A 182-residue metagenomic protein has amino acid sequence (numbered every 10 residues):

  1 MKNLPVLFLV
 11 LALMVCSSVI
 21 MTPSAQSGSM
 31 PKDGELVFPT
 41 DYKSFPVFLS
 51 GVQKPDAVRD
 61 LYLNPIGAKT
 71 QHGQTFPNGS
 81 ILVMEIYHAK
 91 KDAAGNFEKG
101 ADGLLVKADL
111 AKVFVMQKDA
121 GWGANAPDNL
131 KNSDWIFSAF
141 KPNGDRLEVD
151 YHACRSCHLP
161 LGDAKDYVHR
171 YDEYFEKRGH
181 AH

Functional and structural regions predicted by a protein language model:
M1-L9: Bacterial N-terminal signal peptides that target proteins for export
F8-S18: Bacterial N-terminal signal peptides
V19-I20, C157: General secretory precursor processing signal
I20-Q26: Sec/Tat signal peptide C-region and signal peptidase I cleavage site
G28-S50, K54-P55, G73, P77-H182: Sequence context surrounding c-type heme c attachment/ligation sites in exported
P55-G67: Short, structured beta-strand/loop micro-motifs enriched in basic residues and often containing a Trp
